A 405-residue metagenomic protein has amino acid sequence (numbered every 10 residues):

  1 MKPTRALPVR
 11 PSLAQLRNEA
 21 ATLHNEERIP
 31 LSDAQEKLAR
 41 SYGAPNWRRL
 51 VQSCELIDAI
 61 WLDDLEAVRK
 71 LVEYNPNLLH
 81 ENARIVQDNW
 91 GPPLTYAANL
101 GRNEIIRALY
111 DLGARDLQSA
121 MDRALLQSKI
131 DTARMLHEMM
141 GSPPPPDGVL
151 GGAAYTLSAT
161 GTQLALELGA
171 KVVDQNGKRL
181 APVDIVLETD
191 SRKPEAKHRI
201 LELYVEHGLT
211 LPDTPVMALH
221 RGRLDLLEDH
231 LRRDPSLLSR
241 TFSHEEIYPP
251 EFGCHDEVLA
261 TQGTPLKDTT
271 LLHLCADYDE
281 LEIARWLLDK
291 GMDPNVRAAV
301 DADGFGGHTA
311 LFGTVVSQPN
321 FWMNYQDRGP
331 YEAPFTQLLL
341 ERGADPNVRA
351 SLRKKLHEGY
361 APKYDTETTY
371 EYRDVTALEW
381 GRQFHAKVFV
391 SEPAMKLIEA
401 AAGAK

Functional and structural regions predicted by a protein language model:
M1-N75, I85, Y96, L100: Intrinsically disordered, low-complexity eukaryotic regions enriched in glycine, serine and charged residues
T22, D33-R40, A44-C54, N176 (+2 more regions): Long, contiguous interaction/recruitment modules in multidomain scaffold/adaptor proteins
Q52-D58, H80-Y96, R115-L126, P143-Y155 (+5 more regions): Ankyrin-repeat boundary/"N-cap" motif
W61, E188-K197, Y278, P319-P334 (+1 more regions): Short coil/turn connectors between adjacent alpha-helices in alpha-solenoid helical repeat scaffolds
A67, E104-I105, D131-T132, T160-G161 (+6 more regions): Conserved ankyrin/ankyrin-like repeat signature
V72-L79, R107-R115, R134-P143, Q163-K171 (+6 more regions): Ankyrin repeat domain, specifically the short helix-to-loop turn at the C-terminus of the second helix of each repeat
W380-K405: Terminal, low-structured helical/coil segments at or just beyond the last alpha-helical repeat
